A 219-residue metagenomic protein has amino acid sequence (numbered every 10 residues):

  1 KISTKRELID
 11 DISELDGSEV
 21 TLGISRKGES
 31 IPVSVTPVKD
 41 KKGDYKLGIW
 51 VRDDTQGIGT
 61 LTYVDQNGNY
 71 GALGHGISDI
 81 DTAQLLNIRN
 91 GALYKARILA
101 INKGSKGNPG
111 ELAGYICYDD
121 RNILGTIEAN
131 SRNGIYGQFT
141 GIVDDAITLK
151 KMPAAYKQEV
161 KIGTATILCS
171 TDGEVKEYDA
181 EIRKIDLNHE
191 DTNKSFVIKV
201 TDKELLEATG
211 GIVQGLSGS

Functional and structural regions predicted by a protein language model:
K1-E7, S219: Conserved PDZ fold ligand-binding element
E7-L47: PDZ-domain C-terminal substructure recognizer with occasional recognition of PDZ-binding tails
L22, D44-I49, E190-V197: Short, solvent-exposed secondary-structure boundary/capping segments
E29-S30, V51-G57, G173-D179: Short coil-to-beta-strand transition motifs
D40-D44, V51-L93, K103-S105: Long, internal scaffold/assembly segments composed of regular secondary structure
L99-V160: Anionic-ligand-binding alpha/beta catalytic cores of soluble enzymes and soluble regulatory domains that recognize
M152-V175: Short glycine/Trp-rich loop-beta-loop segment that forms part of the substrate-binding cleft
V175-S219: C-terminal soluble interaction/assembly domains
